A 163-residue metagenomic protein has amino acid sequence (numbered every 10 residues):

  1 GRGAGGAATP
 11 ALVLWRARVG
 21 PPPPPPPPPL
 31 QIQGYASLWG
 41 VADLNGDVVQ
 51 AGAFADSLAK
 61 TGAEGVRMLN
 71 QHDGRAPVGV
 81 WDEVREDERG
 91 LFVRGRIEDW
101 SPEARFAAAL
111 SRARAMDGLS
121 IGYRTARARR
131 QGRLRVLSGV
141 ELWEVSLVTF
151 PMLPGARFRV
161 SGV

Functional and structural regions predicted by a protein language model:
G1-T61: Polar/acidic, low-complexity leader/linker segments enriched in S/T/G and N/D
A4, L14-R16, G65, D73 (+1 more regions): Intrinsically disordered, low-complexity sequence elements enriched in Ser/Thr/Gly/Pro
Q31-Q33, V41, E83-V163: Residue microenvironments linked to proteolytic maturation and disulfide-stabilized extracellular modules
W39-N45, G74-G79, P102-E103: Short, surface-exposed beta-strand/loop "edge" segments at domain boundaries and coil↔beta transitions
A51-A53, V66-M68, V93, R129-R130: Short secondary-structure boundary micro-motifs
L58-G95: A glycine-rich, hydrophobic loop/mini-helix early in the fold
